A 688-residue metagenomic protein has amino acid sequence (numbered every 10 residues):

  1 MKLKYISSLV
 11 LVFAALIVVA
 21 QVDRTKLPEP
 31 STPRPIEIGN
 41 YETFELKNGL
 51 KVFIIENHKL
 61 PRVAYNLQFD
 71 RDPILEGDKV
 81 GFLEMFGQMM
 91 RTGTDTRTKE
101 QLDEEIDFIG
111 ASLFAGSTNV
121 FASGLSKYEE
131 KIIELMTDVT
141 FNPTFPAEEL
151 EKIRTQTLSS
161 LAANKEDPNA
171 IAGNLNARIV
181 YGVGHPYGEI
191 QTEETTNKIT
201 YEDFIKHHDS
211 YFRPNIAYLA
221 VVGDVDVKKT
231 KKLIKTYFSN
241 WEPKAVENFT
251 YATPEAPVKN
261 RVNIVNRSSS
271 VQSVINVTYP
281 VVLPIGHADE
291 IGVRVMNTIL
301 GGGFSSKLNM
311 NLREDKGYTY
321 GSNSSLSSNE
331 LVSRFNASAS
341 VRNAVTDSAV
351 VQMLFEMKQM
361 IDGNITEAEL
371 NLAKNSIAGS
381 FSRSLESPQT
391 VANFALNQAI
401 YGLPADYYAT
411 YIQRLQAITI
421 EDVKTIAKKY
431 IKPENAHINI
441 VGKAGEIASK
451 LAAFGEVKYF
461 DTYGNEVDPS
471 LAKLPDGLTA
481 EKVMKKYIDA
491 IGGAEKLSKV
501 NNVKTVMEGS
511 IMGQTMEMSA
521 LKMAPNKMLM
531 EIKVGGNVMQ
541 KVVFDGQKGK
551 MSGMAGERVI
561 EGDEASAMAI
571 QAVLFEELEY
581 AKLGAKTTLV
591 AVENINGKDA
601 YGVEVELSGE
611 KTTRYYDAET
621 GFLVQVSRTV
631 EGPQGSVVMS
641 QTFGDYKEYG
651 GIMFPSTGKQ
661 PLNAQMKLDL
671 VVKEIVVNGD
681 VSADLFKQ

Functional and structural regions predicted by a protein language model:
Q21-K26, N164-R213, I234-Y237, G321-N329 (+2 more regions): Scaffold signal of the M16-like zinc-metallopeptidase fold and its non-catalytic homologs
Q21-R34, Y218-G223, N371-L478: C-terminal regions of mature proteins
V22-E29, Y218-L283, G442, A448-S470: An aromatic/glycine/proline-enriched structural segment found at the starts of mature extracellular/organellar domains
A64-S126, E166, P186-I190, G302-Y318 (+1 more regions): M16/MPP (pitrilysin/insulinase) zinc-metallopeptidase core fold and M16-derived inactive scaffolds
T92-T96, S123-R154, P284, G303 (+2 more regions): M16/insulysin-pitrilysin zinc metalloprotease superfamily fold
N276-T278, L300-V341: A structural supersecondary motif
K482-K485, D489-G556, L583-N594: N-terminal mature ectodomain segment of secretory-pathway/periplasmic proteins
K533, V538, D599-Q688: Gly/Pro-enriched, hydrophobic low-complexity segments that function as extracytoplasmic propeptides/linkers
